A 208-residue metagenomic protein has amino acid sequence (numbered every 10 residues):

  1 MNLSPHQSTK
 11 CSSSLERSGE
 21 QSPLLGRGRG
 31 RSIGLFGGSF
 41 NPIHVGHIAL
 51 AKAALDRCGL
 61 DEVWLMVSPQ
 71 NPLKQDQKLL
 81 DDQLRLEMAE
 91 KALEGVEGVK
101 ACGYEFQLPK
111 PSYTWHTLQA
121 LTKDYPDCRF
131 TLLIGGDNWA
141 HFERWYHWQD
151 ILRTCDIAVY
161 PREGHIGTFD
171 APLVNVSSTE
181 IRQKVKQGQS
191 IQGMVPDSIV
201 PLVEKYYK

Functional and structural regions predicted by a protein language model:
N2-C11, L15-K208: Nucleotidyltransferase catalytic core that binds NTPs
